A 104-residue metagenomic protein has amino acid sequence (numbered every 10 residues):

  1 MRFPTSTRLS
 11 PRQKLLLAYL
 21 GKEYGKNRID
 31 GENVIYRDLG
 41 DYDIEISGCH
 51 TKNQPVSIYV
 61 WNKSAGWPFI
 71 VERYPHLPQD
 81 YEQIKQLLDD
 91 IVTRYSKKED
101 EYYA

Functional and structural regions predicted by a protein language model:
M1-Y42, W61-E82, K97-A104: Negatively charged, low-complexity tracts enriched in Asp/Glu with abundant Ser/Thr
S6, N53-S57, L87-L88: A general, composition-driven signal for non-globular sequence regions
D43-W61: Short, conserved beta-strand/beta-arch hydrophobic-aromatic motifs that form part of recognition grooves or interface
D80-I91: A short, charged, amphipathic alpha-helix used as a generic interaction element across diverse proteins
